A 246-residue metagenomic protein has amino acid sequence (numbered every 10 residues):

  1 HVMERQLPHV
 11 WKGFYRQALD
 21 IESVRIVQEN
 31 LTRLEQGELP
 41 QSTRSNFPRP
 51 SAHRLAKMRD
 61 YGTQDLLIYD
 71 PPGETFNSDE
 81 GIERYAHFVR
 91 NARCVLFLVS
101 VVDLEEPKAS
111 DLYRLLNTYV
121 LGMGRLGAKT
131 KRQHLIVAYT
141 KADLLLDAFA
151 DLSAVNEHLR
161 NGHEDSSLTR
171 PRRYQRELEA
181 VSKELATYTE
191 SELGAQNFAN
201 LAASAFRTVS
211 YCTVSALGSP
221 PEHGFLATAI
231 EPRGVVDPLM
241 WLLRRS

Functional and structural regions predicted by a protein language model:
H1-P50, A56-L66, A92: Conserved G1/Walker A P-loop phosphate-binding module
L7-V24, S78, I82-Y85, C94 (+2 more regions): Short, structured coil/loop segments at alpha-helix boundaries
R25-T32, Q41-R44, Y69-E74, S110-L115 (+1 more regions): Short linear motifs at secondary-structure transitions and domain/linker junctions
T32-Q36, R49-P50, N77-E80, T118-V120 (+1 more regions): Short amphipathic alpha-helical surface micro-motifs
T43-C94, D103-Y113, L121, F225: Switch II of P-loop NTPase G domains
H87, N91-S246: Conserved GTP-binding G-domain of TRAFAC-class P-loop NTPases and closely related GTPase folds
